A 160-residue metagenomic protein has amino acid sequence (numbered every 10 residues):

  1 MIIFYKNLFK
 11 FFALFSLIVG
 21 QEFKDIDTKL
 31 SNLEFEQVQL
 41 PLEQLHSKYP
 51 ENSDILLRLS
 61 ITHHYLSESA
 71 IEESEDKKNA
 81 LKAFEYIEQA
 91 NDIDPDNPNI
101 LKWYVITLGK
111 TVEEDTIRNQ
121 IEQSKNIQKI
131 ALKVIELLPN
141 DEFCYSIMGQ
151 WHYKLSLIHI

Functional and structural regions predicted by a protein language model:
G20-E68: N-terminal leader/linker segments that initiate helical-solenoid repeat arrays
K24, R58, T62-Y65, W103 (+3 more regions): "A position-specific structural signal for the A-helix of alpha-solenoid helical repeats
K29-P41, D76-E85, I121-K125: Helix-turn-helix repeat elements of alpha-solenoid scaffolds
L30, H64, E68-I71, G109 (+2 more regions): Specific register positions within alpha-helical solenoid repeats of the TPR/Sel1-like families, i.e., one
H159-I160: Conserved small/polar residues in nucleotide/adenosyl-binding loops
